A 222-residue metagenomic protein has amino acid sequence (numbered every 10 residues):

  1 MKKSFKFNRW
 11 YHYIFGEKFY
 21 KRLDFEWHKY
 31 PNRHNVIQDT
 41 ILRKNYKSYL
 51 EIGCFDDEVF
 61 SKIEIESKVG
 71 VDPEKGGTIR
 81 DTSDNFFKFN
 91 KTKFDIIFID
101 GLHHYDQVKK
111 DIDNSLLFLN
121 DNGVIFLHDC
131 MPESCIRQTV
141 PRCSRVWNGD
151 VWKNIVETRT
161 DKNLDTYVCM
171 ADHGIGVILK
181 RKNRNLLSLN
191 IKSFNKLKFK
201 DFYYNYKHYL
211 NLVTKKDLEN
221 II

Functional and structural regions predicted by a protein language model:
M1-F98, L102-I222: A short alpha-helical cap/connector motif
